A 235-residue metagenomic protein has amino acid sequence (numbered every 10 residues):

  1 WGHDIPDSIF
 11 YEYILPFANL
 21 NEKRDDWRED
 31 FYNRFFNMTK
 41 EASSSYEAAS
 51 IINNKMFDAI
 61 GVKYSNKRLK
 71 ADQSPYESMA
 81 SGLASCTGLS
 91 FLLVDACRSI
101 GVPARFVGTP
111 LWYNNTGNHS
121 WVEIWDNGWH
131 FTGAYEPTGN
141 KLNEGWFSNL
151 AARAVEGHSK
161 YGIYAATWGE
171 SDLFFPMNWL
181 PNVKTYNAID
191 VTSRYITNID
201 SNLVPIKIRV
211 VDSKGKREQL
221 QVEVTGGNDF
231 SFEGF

Functional and structural regions predicted by a protein language model:
W1-Y46: Linear, non-domain "peripheral" regions
M38-K55, S65-Y76, S81-G82, T87-N178: Hydrophobic/aromatic-rich core segments of domains that either
W121, K207, Q221: Conserved beta-strand and immediately adjacent loop positions that scaffold enzyme active sites
F174-L203: Extended alpha-helical scaffolding regions
R194, V204-S213: A short, amphipathic beta-strand motif
D212-F232: Short, ordered, surface-exposed loop/turn motifs in non-cytosolic proteins
